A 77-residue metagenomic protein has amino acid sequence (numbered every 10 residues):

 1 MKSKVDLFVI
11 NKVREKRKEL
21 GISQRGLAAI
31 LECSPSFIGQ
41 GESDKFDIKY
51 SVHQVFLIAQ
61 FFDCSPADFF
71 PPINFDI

Functional and structural regions predicted by a protein language model:
M1-L20: A short, Lys/Arg-rich alpha-helix, primarily the initiator
S3, Q60, D68-I77: Short, charged recognition helix plus adjacent turn of helix-turn-helix-like nucleic-acid-binding domains
V13, L27-A28, I38-G41, F69: Conserved hydrophobic/aromatic packing and binding residues within compact polymer-binding modules
K18, A29, Q60: Alpha-helical residues within the helix-turn-helix
E32-K49: Recognition helix of helix-turn-helix/homeodomain-like DNA-binding domains that insert into the DNA major groove
K45-Q60: Short, basic-rich loop-to-helix N-cap that marks the start of a DNA-contacting helix
